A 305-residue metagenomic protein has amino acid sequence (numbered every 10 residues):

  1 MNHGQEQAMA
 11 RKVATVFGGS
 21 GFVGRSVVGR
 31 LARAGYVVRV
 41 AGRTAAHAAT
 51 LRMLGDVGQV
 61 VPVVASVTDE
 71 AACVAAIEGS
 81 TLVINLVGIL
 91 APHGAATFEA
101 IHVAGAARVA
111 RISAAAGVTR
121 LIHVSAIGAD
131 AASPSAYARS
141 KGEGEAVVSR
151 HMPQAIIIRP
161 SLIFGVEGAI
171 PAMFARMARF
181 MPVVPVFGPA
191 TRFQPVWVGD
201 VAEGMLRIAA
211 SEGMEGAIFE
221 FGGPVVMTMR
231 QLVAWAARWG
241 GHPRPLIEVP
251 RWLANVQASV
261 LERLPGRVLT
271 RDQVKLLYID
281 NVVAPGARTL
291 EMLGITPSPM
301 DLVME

Functional and structural regions predicted by a protein language model:
G4, A8, R207-T270, V283-E305: Mid/C-terminal beta-alpha module of Rossmann-like enzyme folds, strongest in SDR-family dehydrogenases/epimerases
K12-Y36: N-terminal Rossmann NAD(P)H-binding glycine-rich loop of SDR-like oxidoreductase domains
S26-R30, I112, V147, W235: Rossmann-fold NAD(P)-dependent oxidoreductase module
V37, I89-H151, A155-P160: Conserved Rossmann-fold NAD(P)-dependent oxidoreductase catalytic core, especially the SDR/UDP-sugar
R43-R108, I112-A114, I127-A131: NAD(P)H-binding glycine-rich loop region in Rossmannoid oxidoreductase-like domains and their noncatalytic homologs
R108, A169-I170, G188-A210, G216-E220: Substrate-positioning beta->alpha
S133-S135, I156-M173, M227: Flexible, glycine-rich beta-alpha linker
A175-G188: A short C-terminal helix-loop "cap" of Rossmann-like NAD(P)-dependent dehydrogenase/epimerase domains
